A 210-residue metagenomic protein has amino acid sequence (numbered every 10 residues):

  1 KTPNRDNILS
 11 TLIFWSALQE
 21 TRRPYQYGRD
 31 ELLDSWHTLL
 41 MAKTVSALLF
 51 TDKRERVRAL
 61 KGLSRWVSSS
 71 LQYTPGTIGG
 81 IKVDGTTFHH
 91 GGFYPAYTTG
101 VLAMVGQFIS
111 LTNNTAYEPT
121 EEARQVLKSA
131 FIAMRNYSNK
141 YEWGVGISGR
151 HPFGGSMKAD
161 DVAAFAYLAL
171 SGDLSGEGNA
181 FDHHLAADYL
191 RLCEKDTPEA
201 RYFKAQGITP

Functional and structural regions predicted by a protein language model:
K1-P210: Extracellular polysaccharide-recognition and catalytic grooves
